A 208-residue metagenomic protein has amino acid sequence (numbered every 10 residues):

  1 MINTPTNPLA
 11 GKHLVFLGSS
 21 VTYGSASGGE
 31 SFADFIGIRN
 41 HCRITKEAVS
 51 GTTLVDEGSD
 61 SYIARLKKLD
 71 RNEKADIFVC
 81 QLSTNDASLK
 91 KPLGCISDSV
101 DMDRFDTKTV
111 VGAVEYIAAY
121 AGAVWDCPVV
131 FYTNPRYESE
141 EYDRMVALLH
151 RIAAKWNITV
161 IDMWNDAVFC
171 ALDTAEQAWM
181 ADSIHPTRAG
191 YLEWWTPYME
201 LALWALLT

Functional and structural regions predicted by a protein language model:
I2-A10: Catalytic phosphate/metal-binding cores of nucleic-acid and nucleotide-processing enzymes, i.e., regions that mediate
A10-V15, V21-R104: Conserved SGNH/GDSL esterase-like catalytic core that processes O-acyl groups on lipids and polysaccharides
L17-G18, Y132: Short hydrophobic segments within beta-strands
N40, V124-W125, W156: Helix C-cap/helix->beta junction micro-motif
Q81-N85, E115-L149: Active-site segments of SGNH/GDSL-like serine hydrolases that catalyze O-acetyl group transfer/hydrolysis on lipids
S99-V110, I184-P186: A short acidic, glycine-rich active-site loop that binds or catalyzes chemistry on phosphate/adenosine moieties
N134-T208: Catalytic His-Asp segment of secreted/periplasmic serine-dependent ester chemistry enzymes
